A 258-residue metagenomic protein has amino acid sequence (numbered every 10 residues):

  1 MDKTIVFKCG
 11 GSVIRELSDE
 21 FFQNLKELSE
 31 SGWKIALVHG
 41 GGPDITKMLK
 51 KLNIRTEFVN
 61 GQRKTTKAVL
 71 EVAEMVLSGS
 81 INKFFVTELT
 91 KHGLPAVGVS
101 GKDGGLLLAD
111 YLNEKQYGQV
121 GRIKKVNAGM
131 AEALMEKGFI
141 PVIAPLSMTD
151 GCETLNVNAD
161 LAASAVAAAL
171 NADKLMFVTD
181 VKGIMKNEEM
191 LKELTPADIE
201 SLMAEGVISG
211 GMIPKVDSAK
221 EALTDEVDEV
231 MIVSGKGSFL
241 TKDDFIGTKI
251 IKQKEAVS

Functional and structural regions predicted by a protein language model:
M1-S258: C-terminal catalytic "cap/lid" subdomain
